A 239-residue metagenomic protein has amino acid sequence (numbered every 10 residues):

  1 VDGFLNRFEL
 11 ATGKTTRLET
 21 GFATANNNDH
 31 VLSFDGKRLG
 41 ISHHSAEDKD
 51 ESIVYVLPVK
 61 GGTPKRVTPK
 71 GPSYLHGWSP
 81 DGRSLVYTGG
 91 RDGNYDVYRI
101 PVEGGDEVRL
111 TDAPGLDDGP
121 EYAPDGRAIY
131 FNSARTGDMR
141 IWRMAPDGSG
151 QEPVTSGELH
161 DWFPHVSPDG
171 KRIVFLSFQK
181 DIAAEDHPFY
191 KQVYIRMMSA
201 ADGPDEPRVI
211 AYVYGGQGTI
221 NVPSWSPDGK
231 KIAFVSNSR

Functional and structural regions predicted by a protein language model:
V1-R239: Sequence signature of WD/YWTD-type beta-propeller architectures
